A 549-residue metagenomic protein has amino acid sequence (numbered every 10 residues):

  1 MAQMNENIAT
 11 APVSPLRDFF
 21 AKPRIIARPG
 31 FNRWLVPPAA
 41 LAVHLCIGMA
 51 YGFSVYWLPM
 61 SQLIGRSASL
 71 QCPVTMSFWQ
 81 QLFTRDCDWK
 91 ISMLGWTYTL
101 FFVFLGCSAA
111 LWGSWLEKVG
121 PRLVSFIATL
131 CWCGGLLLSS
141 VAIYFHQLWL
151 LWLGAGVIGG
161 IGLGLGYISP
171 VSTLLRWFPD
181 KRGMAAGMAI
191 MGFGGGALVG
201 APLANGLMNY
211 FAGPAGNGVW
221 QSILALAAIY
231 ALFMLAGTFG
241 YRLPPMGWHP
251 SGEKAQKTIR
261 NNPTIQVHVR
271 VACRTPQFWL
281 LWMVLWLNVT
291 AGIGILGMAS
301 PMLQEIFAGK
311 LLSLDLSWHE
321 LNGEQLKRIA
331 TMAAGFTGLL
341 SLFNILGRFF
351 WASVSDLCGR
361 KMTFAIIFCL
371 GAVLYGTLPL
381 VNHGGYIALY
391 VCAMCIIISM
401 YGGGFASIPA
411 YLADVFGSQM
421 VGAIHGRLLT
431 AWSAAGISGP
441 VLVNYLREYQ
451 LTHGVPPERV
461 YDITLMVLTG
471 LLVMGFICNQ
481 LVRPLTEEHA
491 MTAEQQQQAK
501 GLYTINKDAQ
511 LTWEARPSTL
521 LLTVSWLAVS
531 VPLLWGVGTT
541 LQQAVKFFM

Functional and structural regions predicted by a protein language model:
A2-I47, P263-W279, E514-P517: Cytosolic juxtamembrane N-terminal segment immediately preceding the first transmembrane helix of multi-pass
L45, G135, L148-L165, I387-G403: Hydrophobic core of transmembrane alpha-helices in multi-pass small-molecule transporters, especially MFS/SLC-type
Y51-M60, A201, R270-W351, G436-V443 (+1 more regions): Extracytoplasmic gate region of multi-pass secondary transporters
M60, G164-F178, A185-A186, G403-F416: Intracellular juxtamembrane helix-capping segments at the cytosolic ends of symmetry-related transmembrane helices
W96-S114, G338-W351: Central cavity-lining transmembrane alpha-helices of secondary-active solute carriers, predominantly the Major
L130-Y144, C369-H383: C-terminal ends and interior cores of transmembrane alpha-helices in multi-pass membrane transporters/permeases
K181-P202, G426-P440: Glycine-rich segments within core transmembrane alpha-helices of 12-TM secondary carriers
W220-G240, D462-L481: Symmetry-related core transmembrane helices of the 12-TM Major Facilitator Superfamily/SLC fold
